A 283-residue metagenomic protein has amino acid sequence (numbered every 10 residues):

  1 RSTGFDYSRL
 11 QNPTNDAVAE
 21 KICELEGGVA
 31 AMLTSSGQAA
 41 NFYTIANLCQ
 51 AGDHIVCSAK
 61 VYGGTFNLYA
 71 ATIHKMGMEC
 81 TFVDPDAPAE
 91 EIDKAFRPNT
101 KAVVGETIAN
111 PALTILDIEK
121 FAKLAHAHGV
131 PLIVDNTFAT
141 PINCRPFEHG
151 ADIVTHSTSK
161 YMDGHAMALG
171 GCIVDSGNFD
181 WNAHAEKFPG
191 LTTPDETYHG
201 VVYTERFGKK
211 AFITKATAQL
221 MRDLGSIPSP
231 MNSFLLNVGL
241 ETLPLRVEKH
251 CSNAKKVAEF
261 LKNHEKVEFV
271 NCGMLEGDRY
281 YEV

Functional and structural regions predicted by a protein language model:
R1, G239, G273-L275: Structured loops at beta-to-helix junctions and adjacent beta-edge loops in soluble globular domains
R1-F42, G64-T72: Conserved N-terminal alpha-helix of the aminotransferase class I/II PLP-enzyme fold
D6, V61, R279-Y280: Intrinsically disordered, low-complexity N-terminal regions enriched in serine/proline/glycine with scattered basic
S8-Q11, P98, E265: Generic cytosolic/nucleocytoplasmic N-terminal low-complexity/intrinsically disordered segments
N12-A17, P146, G150-V154, Y281-E282: N-terminal start-of-domain structural block
A31-N263, N271: Conserved PLP-enzyme active-site core in the AAT-like
E259-V283: A compositional/biophysical signature of low hydrophobicity enriched in polar/charged and small residues
